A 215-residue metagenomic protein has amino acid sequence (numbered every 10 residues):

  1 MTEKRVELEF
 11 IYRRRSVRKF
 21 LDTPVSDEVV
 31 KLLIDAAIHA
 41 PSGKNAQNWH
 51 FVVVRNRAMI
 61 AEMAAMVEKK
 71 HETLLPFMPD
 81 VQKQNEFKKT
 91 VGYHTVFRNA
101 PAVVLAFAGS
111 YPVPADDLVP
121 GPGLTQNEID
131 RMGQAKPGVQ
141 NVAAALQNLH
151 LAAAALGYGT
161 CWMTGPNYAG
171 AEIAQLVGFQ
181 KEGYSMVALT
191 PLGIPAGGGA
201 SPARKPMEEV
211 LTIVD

Functional and structural regions predicted by a protein language model:
M1-P24, E28-L32: Short acidic N-proximal helix/loop "leader" segments that mark the beginning of a domain or an inter-domain linker
T2-E3, E9-F10, S16, E182-D215: C-terminal helix-cap and adjacent tail motif
K19-L21, H50, G159-M163: Short catalytic-loop micro-motif centered on adjacent basic/acidic residues
D35-I38, F87-G92, I173-L176: Glycine-rich, charged/polar anion/phosphate-binding loops that engage phosphate groups from diverse ligands
A37, V104, S110, P120-Q175: Small-aliphatic-rich amphipathic alpha-helix that forms the alpha element of a beta-alpha
I38-N45: Glycine-rich phosphate/pyrophosphate-binding beta-alpha loops
N48-W49, A100-V103, M186-V187: Short, surface-exposed beta-edge/turn micro-motifs
V53-N141: Glycine/small-residue-rich phosphate/adenosyl-binding loop
